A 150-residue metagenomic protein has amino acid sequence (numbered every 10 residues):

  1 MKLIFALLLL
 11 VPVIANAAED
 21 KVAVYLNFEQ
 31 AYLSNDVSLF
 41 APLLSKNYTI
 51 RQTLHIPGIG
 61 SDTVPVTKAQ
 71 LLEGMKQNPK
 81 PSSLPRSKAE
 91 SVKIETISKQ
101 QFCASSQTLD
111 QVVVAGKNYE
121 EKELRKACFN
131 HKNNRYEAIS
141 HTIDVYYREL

Functional and structural regions predicted by a protein language model:
M1-I4: Positively charged n-region of N-terminal signal peptides that target proteins for export
L8-P42: Short, low-complexity N-terminal intrinsically disordered segments enriched in polar/charged residues
V22-V24, Q100-S105: Short, hydrophobic/aromatic-rich segments at coil-to-beta transitions
P42, K46-K93: A solvent-exposed, acidic/Ser-Thr-rich amphipathic alpha-helical stretch
T49-R51, S106-V112: Generic short beta-strand segments
L71, A89-E95, T108-D110, K122-H131: Hydrophobic/aromatic beta-strand elements that line small-molecule binding cavities or substrate pockets in beta-rich
P81, D110-E120: Short, cysteine-centered beta-strand-loop-beta hairpins and adjacent loop/turn segments enriched in charged/polar
Q101, N118-L150: Short beta-strand edge/turn micro-motifs at domain boundaries
